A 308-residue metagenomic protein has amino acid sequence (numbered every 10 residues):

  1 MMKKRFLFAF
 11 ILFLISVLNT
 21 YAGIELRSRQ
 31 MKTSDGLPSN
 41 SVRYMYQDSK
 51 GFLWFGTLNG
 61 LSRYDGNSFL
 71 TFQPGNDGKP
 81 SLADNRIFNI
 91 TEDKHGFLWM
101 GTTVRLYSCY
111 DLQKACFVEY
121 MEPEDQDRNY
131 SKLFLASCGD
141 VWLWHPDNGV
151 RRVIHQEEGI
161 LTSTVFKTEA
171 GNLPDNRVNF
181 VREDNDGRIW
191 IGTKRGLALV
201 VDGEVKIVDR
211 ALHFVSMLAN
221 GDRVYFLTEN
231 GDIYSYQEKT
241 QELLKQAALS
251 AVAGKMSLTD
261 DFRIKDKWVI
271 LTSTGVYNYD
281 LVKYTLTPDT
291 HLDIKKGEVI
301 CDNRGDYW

Functional and structural regions predicted by a protein language model:
M1-W308: Carboxylate-rich, polar loop motifs that coordinate divalent cations or form catalytic acidic clusters
